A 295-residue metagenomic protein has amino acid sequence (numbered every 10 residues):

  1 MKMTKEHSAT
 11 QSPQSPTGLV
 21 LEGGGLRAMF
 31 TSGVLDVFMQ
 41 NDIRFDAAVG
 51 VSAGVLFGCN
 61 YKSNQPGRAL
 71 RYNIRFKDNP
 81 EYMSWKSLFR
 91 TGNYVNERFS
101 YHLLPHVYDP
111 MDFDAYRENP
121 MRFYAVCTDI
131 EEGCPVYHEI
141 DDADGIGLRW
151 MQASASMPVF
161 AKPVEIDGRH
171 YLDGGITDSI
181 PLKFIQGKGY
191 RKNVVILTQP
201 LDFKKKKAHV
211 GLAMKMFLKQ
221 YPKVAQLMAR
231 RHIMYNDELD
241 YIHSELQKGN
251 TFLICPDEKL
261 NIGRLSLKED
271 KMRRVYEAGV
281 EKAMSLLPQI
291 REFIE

Functional and structural regions predicted by a protein language model:
M1-V51, C59-E295: Patatin-like phospholipase
